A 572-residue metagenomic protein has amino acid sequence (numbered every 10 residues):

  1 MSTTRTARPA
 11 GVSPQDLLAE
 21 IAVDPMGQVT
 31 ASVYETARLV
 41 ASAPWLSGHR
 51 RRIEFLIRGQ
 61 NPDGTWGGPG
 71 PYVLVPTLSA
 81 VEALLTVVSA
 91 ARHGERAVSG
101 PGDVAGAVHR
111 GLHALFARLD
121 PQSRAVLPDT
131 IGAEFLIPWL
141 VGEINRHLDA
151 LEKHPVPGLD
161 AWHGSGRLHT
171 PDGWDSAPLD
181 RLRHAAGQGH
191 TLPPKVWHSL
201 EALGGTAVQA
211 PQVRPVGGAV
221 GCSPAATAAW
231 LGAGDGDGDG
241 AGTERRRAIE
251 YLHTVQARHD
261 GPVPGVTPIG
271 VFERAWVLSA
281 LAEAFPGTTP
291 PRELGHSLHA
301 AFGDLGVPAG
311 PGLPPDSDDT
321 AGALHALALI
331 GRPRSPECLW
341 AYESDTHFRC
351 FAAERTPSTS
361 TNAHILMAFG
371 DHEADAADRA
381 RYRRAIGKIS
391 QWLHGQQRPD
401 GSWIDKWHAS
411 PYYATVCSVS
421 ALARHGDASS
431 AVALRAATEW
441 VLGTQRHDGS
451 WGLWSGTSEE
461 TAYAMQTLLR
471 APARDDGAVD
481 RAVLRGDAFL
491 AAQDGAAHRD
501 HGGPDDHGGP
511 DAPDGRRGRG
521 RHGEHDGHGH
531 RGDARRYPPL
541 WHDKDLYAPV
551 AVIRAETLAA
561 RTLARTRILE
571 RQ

Functional and structural regions predicted by a protein language model:
S2-R8, D24-R51, G68-E95, P121-V156 (+9 more regions): An alpha-helical repeat/solenoid feature that recognizes helix-turn-helix modules
A10-I21, P211-Q212: A short helix->beta-strand "capping" segment at the edge of beta-propeller domains
A10-Q15, L203-G204, L339-Y342: Helix-turn-helix repeat elements of alpha-solenoid scaffolds
L17, L56, G111, L115 (+7 more regions): Buried hydrophobic core positions in alpha-solenoid tandem helical repeats
Q60, E82-S89, E95, P101 (+1 more regions): N-terminal membrane-targeting/anchoring modules of bacterial envelope and secretion proteins
N61-W66: Nucleic acid-processing catalytic cores of prokaryotic defense/repair systems
H198-P211: Edge strands and adjacent loops of beta-rich recognition modules
Q256-D260: Terminal amphipathic helices with adjacent charged low-complexity linkers/tails
